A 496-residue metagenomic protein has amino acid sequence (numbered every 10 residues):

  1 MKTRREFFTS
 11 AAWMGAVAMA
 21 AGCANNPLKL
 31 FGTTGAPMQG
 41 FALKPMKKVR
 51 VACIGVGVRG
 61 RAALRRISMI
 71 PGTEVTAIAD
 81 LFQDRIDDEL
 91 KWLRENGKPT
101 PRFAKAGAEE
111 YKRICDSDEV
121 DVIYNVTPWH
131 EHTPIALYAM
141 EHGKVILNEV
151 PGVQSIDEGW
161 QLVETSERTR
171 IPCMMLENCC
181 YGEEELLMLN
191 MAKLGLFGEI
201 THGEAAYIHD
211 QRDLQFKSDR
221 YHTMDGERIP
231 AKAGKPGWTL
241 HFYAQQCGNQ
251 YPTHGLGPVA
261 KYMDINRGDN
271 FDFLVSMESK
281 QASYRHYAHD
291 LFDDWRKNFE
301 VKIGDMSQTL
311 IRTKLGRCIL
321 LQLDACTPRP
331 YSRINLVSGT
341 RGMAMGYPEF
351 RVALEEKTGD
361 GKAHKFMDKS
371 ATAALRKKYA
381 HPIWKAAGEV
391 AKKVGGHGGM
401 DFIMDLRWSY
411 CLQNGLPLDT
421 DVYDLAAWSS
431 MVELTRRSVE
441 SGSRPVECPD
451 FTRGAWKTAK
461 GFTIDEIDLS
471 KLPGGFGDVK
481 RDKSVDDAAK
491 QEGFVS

Functional and structural regions predicted by a protein language model:
M1-R4, F8-V145, W160-P172, K480-S496: N-terminal glycine-/serine-/threonine-rich beta1-alpha1-beta2 phosphate-ribose binding loop of Rossmann-like
F8, L64, L90, K112-C115 (+8 more regions): Non-transmembrane alpha-helical segments in soluble domains of secreted/periplasmic/extracellular proteins
S10, M14-G15, M19, K29-F31 (+4 more regions): C-terminal helical cap and adjacent loop that interface with cofactors, partners, or active-site loops
G55, R168-M174, C179-V301: Predominantly a Rossmann-like dinucleotide-binding segment in NAD(P)-dependent oxidoreductases
N125, N148, C173-M175, E204 (+1 more regions): Hydrophobic residues in well-ordered beta-strands that form the structural core
G143-S155: ADP-ribose/adenylate-binding Rossmann-like module
T253-H254, E300-D305, T313-K314, P328-R329: A short catalytic or substrate-binding loop motif that flags glycine-/basic-rich loops and adjacent residues that bind
T309-L315, G339: Active-site beta-strand termini and strand-to-loop segments that position acidic
